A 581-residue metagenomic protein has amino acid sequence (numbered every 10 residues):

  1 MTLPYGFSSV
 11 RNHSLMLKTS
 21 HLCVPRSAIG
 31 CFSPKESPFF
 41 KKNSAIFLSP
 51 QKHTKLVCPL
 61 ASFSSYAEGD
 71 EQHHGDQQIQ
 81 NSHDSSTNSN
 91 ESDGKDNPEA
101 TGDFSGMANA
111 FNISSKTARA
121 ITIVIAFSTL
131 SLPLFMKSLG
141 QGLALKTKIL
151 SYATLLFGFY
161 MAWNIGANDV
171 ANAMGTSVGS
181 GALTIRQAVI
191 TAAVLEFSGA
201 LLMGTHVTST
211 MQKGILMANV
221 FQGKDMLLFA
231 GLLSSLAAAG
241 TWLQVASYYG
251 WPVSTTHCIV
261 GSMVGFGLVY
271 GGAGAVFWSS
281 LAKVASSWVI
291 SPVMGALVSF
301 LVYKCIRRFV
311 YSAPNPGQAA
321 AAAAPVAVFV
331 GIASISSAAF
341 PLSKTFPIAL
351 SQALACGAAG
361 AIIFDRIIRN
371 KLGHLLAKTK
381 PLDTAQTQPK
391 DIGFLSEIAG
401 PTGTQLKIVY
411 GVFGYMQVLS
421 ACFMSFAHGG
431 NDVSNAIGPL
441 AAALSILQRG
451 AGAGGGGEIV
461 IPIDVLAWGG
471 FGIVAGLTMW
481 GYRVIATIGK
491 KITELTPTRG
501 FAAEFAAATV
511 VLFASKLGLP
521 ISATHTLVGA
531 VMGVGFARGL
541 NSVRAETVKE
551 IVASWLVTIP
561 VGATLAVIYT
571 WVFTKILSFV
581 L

Functional and structural regions predicted by a protein language model:
T2-L581: Alpha-helical transmembrane segments and immediately membrane-proximal extracytoplasmic
